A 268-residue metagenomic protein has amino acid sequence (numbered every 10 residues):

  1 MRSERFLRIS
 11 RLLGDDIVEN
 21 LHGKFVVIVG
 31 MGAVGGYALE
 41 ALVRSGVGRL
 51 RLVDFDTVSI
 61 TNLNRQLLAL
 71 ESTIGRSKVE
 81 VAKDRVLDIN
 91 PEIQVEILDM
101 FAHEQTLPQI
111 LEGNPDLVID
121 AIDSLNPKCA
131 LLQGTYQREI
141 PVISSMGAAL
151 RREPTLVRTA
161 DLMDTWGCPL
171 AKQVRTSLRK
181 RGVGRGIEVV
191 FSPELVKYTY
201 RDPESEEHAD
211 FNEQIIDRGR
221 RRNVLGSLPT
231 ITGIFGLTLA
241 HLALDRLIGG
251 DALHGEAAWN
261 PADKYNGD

Functional and structural regions predicted by a protein language model:
M1-V27: N-terminal charged helix/coil linker that caps or initiates catalytic domains
R2, G113-L117, I122, N126-P127 (+5 more regions): Glycine-rich phosphate/adenylate-binding loop
I28-G30, V53: Conserved N-terminal Rossmann-fold NAD(P)-binding element of oxidoreductases
V34-G35: Hydrophobic/small residue at the entry helix of a nucleotide-binding pocket
V47-N90: Glycine-rich phosphate-binding loop and adjoining beta1-alpha1-beta2 segment of Rossmann-like nucleotide-binding folds
D99-L107: Conserved SAM/SAH-binding loop
